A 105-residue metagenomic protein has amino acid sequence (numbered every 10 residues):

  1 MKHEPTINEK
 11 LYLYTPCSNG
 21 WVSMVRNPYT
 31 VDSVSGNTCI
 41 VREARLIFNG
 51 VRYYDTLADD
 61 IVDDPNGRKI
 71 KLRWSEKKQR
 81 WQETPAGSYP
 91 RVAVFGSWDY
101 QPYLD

Functional and structural regions predicted by a protein language model:
M1-P28, D32, T38-D105: Mixed-charge, low-complexity intrinsically disordered regions
